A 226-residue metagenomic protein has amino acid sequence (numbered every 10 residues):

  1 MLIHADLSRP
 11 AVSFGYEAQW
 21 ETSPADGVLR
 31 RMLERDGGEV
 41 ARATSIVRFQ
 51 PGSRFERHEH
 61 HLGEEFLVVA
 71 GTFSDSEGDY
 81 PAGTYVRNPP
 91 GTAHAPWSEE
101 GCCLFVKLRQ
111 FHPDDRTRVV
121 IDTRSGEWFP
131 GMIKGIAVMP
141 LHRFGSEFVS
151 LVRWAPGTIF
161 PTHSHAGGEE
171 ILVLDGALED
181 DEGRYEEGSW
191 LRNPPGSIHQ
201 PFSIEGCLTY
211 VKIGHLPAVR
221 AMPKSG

Functional and structural regions predicted by a protein language model:
M1-E39, G101, F105-S146, G226: A short, N-terminal "cap"/entry segment at the start of jelly-roll beta-barrel domains of the cupin/DSBH fold
V28, D79, P90-D114, P195-M222: Ligand-binding loop in jelly-roll beta-barrel domains
V28-M32, E39-S74: The feature marks the first
P51, H60-D75, H165-D181, E187: Glycine- and acidic-residue-biased ligand/ion/polar-headgroup-sensing regions
R54, Y85, I159, S189-W190 (+1 more regions): Residue-level marker of beta-strand positions
S74-A93, E179-H199: Short acidic-glycine-tyrosine-enriched beta hairpin
V120-T123, P130-D175, D180: Surface-exposed interaction/gating patches
